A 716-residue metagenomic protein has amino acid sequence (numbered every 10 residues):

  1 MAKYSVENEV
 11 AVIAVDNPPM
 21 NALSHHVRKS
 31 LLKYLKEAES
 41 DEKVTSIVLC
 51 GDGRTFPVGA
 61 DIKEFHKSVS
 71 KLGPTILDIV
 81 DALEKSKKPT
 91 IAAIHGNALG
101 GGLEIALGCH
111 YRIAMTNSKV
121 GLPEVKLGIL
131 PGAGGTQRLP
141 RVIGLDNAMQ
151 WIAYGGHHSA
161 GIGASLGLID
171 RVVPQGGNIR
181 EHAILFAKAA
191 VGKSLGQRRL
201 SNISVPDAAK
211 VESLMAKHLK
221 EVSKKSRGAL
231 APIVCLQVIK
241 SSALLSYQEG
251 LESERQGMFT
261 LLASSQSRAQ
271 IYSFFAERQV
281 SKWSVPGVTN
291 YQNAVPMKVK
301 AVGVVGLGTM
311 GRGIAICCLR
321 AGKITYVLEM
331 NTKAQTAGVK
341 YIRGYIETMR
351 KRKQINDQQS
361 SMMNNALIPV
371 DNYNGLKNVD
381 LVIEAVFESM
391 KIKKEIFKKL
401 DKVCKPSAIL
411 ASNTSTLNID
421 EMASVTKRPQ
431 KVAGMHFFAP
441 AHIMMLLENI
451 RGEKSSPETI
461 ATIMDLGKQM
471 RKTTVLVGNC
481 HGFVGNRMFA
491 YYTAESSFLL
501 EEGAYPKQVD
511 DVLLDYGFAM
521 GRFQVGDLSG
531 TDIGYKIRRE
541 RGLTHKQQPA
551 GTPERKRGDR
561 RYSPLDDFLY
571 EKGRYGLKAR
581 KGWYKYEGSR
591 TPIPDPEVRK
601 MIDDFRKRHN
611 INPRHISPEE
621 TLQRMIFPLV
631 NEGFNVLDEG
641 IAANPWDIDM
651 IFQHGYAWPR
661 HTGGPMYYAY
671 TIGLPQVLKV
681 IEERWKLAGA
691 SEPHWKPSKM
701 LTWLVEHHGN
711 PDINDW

Functional and structural regions predicted by a protein language model:
M1-D52, H66, D78-D81: Conserved CoA-thioester-binding segment of acyl-CoA-metabolizing enzymes
D16, K67-T75, S86, A114-T116 (+1 more regions): N-terminal glycine-rich phosphate-binding loop for ADP-containing cofactors
A22, T55, T309, G313: NAD(P)H-binding Rossmann-fold N-terminus in SDR/SDR-like oxidoreductases, specifically the glycine-rich beta1-alpha1
C50-A82, A98, K126-I129: Glycine- (often His-adjacent) and acidic-residue-rich active-site loop that binds/positions the CoA thioester
A92, G96-G102: Gly/Ser-rich catalytic serine loop of serine hydrolases
